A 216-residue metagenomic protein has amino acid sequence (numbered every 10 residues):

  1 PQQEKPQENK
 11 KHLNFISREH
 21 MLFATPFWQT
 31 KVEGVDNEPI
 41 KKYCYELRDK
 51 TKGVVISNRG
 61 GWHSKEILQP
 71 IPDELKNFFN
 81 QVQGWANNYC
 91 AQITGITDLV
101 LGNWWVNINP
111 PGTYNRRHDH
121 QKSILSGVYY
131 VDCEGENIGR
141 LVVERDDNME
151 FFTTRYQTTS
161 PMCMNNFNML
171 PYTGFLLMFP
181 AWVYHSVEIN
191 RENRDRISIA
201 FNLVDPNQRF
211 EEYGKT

Functional and structural regions predicted by a protein language model:
Q3-P6: Cationic, low-complexity basic patches in intrinsically disordered or flexible, solvent-exposed regions
N9-I96, Y114: Non-heme Fe(II)/2-oxoglutarate
W28, G102-W104, L125-G127, I197-F201: Hydrophobic residues positioned within well-ordered beta-strands of beta-sheet architectures
T94-W104: A short coil-to-beta-strand element that immediately follows conserved catalytic motifs
V100, G135-N137, N193: Short loop/turn segments at connectors of secondary-structure elements within structured domains
V106-M178, E188, D205, R209-G214: Catalytic core of non-heme Fe(II) oxygenases with the double-stranded beta-helix
V187-S198: Ligand-binding loop in jelly-roll beta-barrel domains
